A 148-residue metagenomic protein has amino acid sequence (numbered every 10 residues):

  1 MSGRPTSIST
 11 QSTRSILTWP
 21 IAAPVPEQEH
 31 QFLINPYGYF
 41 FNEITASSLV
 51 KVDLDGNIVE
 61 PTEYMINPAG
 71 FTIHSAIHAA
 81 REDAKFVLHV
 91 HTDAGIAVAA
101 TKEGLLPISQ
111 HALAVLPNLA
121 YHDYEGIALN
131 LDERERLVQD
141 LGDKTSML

Functional and structural regions predicted by a protein language model:
M1-L148: Glycine-rich flexible loops
